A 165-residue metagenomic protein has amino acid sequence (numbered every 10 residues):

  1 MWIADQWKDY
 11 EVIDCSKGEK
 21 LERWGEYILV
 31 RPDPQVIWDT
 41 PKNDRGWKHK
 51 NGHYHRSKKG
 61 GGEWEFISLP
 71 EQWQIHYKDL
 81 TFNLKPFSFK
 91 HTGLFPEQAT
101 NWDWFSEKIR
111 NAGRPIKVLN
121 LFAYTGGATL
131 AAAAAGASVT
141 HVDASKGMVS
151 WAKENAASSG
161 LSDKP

Functional and structural regions predicted by a protein language model:
M1-A4: N-terminal accessory targeting/assembly segments
Q6-E22, L29-P96, D103: Non-catalytic substrate-recognition/targeting regions of SAM-dependent transferases
G18-E19, I109, A128-T129: A generic local secondary-structure boundary/capping motif
P96-G113: Conserved alpha-helix/loop element of class I SAM-dependent methyltransferases that forms part of the SAM/SAH-binding
P115-Y124: Conserved class I S-adenosyl-L-methionine
T125-S138: Conserved SAM-binding loop of SAM-dependent methyltransferases across substrates and taxa, primarily the Class I
H141: Short beta-strand "acidic-cap" motif of Rossmann-like dinucleotide-binding folds
S145-P165: S-adenosyl-L-methionine
